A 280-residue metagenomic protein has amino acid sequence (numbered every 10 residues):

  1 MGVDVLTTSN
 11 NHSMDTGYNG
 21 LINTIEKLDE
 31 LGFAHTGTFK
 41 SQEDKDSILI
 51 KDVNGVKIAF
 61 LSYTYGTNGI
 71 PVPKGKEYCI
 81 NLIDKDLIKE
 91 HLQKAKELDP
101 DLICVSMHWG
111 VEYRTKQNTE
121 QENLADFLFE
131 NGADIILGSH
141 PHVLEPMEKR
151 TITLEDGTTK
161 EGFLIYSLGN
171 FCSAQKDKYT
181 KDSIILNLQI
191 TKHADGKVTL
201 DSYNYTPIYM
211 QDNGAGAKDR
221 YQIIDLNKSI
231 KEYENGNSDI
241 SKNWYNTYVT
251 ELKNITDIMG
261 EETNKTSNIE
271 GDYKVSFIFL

Functional and structural regions predicted by a protein language model:
M1-L280: Acidic, metal/ion-coordinating pockets
